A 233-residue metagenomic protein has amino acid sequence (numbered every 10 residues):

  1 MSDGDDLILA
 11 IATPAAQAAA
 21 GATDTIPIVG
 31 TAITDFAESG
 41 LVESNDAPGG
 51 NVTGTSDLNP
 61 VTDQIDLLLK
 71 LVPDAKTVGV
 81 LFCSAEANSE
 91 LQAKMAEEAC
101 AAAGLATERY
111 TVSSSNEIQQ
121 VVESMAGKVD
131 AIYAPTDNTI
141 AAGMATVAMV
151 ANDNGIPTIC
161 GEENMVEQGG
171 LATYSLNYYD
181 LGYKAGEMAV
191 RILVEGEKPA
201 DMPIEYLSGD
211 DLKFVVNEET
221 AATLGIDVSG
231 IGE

Functional and structural regions predicted by a protein language model:
M1-E43, D137-N152, I156, G161: Beta-alpha junction/loop-to-helix N-cap segments that form part of ligand/metal-binding clefts
D6-I8, K76, D130: Conserved acidic residues
F36-T77, N177-E197: Hydrophobic alpha-helical segments within soluble ligand-binding/sensing domains
S39-D46, I118-Q120, V166-S175: Glycine-rich, charge-decorated loop segments at or immediately adjacent to ligand/cofactor-binding or catalytic sites
T53-A101, K198, M202-E219: An alpha-beta-alpha
T55-T62, F82-Q92, R109-I118, P135-N138 (+3 more regions): Hinge/beta->alpha junction and helix N-cap segments in small-molecule ligand-binding domains
A87-E162: Pocket-lining segment of extracytoplasmic ligand-binding domains
M165-V216: Flexible loop/turn connectors
